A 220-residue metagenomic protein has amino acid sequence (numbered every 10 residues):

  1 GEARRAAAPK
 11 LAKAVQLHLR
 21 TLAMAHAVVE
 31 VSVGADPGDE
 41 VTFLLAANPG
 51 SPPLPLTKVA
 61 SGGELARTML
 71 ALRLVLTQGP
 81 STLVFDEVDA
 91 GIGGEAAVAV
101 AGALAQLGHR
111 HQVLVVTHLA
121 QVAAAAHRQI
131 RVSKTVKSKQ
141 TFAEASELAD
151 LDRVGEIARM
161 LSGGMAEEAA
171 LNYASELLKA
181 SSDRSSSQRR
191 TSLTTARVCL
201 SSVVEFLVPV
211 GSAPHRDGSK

Functional and structural regions predicted by a protein language model:
G1-A35: Charged, surface-exposed helical/loop "interaction arms" that form contiguous linear patches used for dimerization
R20-L22, V33-D36, T57-A60, V75 (+4 more regions): Replace "in large, NTP-powered and nucleic-acid-processing enzymes" with "in large, NTP-powered factors and other
V31-A35, L45-P49, L72-L74, K134: Flexible glycine-/small-residue-rich
G38, T42-L70, A90-G94: Conserved ABC ATPase signature
L65-L83: GG-anchored amphipathic helix commonly corresponding to the ABC/SMC/Rad50 NBD signature/C-loop
D86-E87: Walker B catalytic acidic pair
E95-V208: C-terminal lobe/lid and adjacent interdomain/linker elements of RecA-like ASCE P-loop ATPase modules
P209, P214-S219: Short, intrinsically disordered C-terminal tails of secreted or membrane-associated proteins
